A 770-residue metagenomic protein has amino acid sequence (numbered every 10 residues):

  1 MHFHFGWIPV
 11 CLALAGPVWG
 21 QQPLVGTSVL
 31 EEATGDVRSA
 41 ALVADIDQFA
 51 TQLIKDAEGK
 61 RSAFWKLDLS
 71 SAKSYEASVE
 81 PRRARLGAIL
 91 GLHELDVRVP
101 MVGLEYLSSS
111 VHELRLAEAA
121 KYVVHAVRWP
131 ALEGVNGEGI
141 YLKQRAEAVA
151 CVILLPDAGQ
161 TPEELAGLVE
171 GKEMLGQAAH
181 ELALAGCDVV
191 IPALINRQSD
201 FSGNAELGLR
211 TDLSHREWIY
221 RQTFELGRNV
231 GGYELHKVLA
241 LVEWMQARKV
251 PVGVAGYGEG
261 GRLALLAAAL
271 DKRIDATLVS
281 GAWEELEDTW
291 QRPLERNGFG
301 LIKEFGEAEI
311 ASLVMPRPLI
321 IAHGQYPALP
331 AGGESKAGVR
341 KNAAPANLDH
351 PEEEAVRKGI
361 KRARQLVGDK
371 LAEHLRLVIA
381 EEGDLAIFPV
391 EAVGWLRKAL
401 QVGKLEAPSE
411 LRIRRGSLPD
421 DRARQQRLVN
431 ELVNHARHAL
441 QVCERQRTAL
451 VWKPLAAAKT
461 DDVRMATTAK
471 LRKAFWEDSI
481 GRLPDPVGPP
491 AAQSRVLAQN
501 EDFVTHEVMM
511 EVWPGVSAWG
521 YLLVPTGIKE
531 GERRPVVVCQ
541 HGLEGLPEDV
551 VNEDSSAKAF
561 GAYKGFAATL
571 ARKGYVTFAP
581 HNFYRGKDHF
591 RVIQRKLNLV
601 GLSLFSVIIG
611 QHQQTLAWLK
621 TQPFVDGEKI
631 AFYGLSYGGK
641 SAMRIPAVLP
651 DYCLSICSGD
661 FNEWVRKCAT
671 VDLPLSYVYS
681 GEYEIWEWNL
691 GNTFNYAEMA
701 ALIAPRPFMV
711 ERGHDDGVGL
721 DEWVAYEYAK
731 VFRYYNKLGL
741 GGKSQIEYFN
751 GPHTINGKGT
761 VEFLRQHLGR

Functional and structural regions predicted by a protein language model:
G6-P17: Bacterial N-terminal signal peptides
Q21-G137, Q144-E147, F224-Y233, L239 (+7 more regions): Alpha/beta-hydrolase-fold serine-hydrolase catalytic core, especially in secreted/extracellular enzymes
V135, G159-E163, R197-F201, T211 (+12 more regions): Flexible loop/turn segments at secondary-structure boundaries
A148-Q246, P251, W283-E295, K529-T621 (+2 more regions): Cap/lid segment of the alpha/beta-hydrolase catalytic domain
V149-A150, A185-D188, V250-P251, K272-A276 (+8 more regions): Loop/turn elements at helix/coil->beta-strand transitions in domains of secreted/extracellular proteins
P156, A193, A255, S280-G281 (+6 more regions): Alpha/beta-hydrolase-fold catalytic nucleophile elbow
L165-E173, L209-S214, R221, E225-H236 (+12 more regions): Alpha-helix capping and helix-loop boundary segments enriched in small/acidic/polar residues
A240-L313, A617-L690: Primarily recognizes the serine-hydrolase "nucleophile elbow" in alpha/beta-hydrolase and SGNH/GDSL folds
